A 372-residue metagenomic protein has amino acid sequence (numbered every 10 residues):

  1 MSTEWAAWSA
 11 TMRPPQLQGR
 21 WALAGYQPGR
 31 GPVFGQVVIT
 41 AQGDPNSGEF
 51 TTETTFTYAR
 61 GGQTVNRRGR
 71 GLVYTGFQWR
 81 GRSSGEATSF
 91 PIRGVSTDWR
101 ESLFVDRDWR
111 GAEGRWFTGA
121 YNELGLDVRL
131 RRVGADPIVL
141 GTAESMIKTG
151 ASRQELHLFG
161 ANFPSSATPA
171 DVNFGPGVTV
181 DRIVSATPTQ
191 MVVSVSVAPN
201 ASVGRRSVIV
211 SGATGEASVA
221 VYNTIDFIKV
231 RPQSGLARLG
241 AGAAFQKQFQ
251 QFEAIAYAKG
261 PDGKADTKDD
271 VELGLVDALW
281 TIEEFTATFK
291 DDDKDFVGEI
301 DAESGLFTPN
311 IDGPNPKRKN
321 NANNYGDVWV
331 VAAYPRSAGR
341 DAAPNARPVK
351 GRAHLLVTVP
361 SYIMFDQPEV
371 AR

Functional and structural regions predicted by a protein language model:
S2-P15, R68-L72, D98-R100, F104-G141 (+1 more regions): Edge beta-strand at a domain terminus
P15-F104, R115-T118, E123-L124: Central antiparallel beta-sheet cores of small beta-barrel/beta-sandwich binding domains
Q18, W109-G111, R153, V203-R205 (+2 more regions): Extracellular Ig-like/FN3 beta-sandwich strand-entry sites
Q36, L126-N173, T187, T214-T267 (+1 more regions): Beta-strand/beta-sandwich contexts
G125-L130, T214-I225, G339-V359: Edge beta-strands of extracellular beta-sandwich domains
T149-A213, G274-I282, T288, K294-V297 (+2 more regions): Immunoglobulin-like IPT/TIG beta-sandwich domains and homologous Ig-like subdomains
A170, K259-F296, P344, F365-Q367 (+1 more regions): Short, well-ordered beta-strand segments
A201-G212, P314-N345: A short beta-strand micro-motif common to beta-rich folds, especially ectodomain repeats
